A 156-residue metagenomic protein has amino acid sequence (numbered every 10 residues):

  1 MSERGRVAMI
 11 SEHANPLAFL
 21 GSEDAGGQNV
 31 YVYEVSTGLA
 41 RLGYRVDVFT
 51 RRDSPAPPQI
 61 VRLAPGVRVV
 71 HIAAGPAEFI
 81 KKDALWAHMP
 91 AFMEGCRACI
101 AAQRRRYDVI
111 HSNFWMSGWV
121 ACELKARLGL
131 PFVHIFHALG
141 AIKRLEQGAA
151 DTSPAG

Functional and structural regions predicted by a protein language model:
M1-G156: Catalytic cores of nucleotide-sugar-dependent glycosyltransferases that transfer UDP/GDP/TDP-activated
